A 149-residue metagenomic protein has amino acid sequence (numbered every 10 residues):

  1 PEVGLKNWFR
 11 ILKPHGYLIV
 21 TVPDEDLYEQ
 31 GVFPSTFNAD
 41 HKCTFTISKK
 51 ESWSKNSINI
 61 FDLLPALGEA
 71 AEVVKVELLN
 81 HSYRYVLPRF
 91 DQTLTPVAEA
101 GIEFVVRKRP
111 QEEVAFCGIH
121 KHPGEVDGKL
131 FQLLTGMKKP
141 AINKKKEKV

Functional and structural regions predicted by a protein language model:
P1-V3, N7-F9, Y17-N143: S-adenosyl-L-methionine-dependent methyltransferase catalytic module, highlighting the catalytic core
K13: Short conserved AdoMet
E147-K148: Extended, charged low-complexity segments that frequently continue into or abut oligomerization scaffolds
